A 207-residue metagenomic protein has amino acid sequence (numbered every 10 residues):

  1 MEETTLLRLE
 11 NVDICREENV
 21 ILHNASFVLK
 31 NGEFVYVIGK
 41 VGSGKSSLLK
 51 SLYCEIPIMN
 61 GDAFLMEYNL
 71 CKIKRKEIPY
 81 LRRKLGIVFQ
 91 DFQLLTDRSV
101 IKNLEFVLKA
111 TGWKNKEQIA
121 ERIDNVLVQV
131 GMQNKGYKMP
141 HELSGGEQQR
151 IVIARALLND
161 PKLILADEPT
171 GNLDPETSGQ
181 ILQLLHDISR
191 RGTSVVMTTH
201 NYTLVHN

Functional and structural regions predicted by a protein language model:
Y53: Helix-to-loop junction immediately C-terminal to a conserved catalytic motif
G61-N69: Conserved ABC transporter NBD signature motif
R98-F106: Short coil-to-helix segment of the ABC ATPase nucleotide-binding domain corresponding to the Q-loop/switch region
M139-L143, E147-Q149: Conserved ABC ATPase signature
L158-K162: A short, proline-enriched helix->beta-strand linker immediately N-terminal to the Walker B motif in ABC-type P-loop
I164-D167: Catalytic Walker B motif of ABC-type/P-loop ATPase nucleotide-binding domains
P175-T177: Helix N-cap at the start of a conserved alpha-helix in ABC-type nucleotide-binding domains
